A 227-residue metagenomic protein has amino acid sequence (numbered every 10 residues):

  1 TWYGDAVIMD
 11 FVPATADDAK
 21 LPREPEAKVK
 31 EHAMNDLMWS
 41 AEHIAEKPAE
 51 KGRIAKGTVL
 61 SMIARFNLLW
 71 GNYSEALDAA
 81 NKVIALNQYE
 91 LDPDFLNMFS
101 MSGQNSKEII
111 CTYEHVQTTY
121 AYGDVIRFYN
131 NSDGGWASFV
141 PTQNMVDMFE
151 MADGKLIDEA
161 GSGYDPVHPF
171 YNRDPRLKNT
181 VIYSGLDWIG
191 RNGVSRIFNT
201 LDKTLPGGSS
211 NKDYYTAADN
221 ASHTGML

Functional and structural regions predicted by a protein language model:
T1-I54, W70-E75, N220-L227: Aromatic-anchored glycine-rich loop motif in surface-exposed flexible loops
K30, M34, M38-A41, K56-G208: An aromatic- and glycine-enriched ligand-binding surface/loop that stacks and positions planar moieties
K203-L227: Active-site beta-strand/loop architecture of penicillin-binding DD-peptidases
